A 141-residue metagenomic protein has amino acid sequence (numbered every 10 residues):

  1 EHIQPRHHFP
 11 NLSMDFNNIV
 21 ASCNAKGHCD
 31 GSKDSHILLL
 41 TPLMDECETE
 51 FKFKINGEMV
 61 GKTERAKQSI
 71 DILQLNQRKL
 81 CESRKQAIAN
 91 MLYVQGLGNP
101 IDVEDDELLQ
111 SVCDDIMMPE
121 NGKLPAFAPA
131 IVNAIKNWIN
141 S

Functional and structural regions predicted by a protein language model:
E1-S22: Histidine-centered nuclease catalytic patch
R6, A25-C29, G57-M59: Short loop/turn segments at secondary-structure transitions that flank enzyme active sites
I19-D45: Short Cys/His-centered divalent metal-binding micro-motifs
D30, M59-K62, L97-P100: Substrate-binding/catalytic groove segments of enzymes that remodel or degrade extracellular structural polymers
H36-R78: A contiguous pocket-lining binding segment that forms or flanks enzyme active sites
K67-S141: C-terminal, charged low-complexity interaction regions
